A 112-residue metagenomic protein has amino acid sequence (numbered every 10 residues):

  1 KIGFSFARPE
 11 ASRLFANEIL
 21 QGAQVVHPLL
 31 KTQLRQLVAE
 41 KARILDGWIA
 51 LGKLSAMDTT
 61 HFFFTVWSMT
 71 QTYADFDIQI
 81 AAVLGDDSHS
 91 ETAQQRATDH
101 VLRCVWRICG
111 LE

Functional and structural regions predicted by a protein language model:
G3-A7, R35, A39-K53, T59 (+1 more regions): C-terminal peripheral helix-coil segments that are non-catalytic and often amphipathic
F6-P28, F76-L84: Amphipathic alpha-helical segments used for helix-helix packing
R13, A56-M57: A local structural micro-motif
G22, D58-F62: Short, conserved alpha-helical segments within structured domains
L29-Q33: Short, solvent-exposed amphipathic helices
